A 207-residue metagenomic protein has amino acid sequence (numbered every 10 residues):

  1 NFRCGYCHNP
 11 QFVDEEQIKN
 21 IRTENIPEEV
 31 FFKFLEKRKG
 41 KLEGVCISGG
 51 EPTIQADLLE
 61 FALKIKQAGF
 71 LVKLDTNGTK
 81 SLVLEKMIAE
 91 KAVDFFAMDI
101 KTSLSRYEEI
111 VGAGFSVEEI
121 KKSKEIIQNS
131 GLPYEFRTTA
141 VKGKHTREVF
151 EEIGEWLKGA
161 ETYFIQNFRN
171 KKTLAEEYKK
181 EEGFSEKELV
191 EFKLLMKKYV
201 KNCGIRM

Functional and structural regions predicted by a protein language model:
N1-N25: Canonical Radical SAM [4Fe-4S] cluster-binding loop centered on the CxxxCxxC motif and its immediate flanking residues
E15-I18, F164, M207: Secondary-structure transition/capping residues
V30-G44, T53-L189: Conserved AdoMet/S-adenosylmethionine-binding subsite of the radical SAM
G50: Short, charge-patterned binding micro-sites
E186-M207: Charged phosphate-binding loop/patch that engages nucleotide di/tri-phosphates or the phosphate backbone of nucleic
